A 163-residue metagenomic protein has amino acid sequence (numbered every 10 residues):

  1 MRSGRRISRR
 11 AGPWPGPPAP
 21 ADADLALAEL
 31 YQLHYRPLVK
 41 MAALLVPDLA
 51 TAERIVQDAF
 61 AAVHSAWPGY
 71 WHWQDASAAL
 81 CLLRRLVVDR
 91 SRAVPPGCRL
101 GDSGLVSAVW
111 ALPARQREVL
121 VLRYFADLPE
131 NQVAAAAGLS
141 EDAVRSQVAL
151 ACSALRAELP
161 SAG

Functional and structural regions predicted by a protein language model:
R2-A11, P17-K40, H64, R117: A short, charge-rich alpha-helical start-of-domain segment used by transcription regulators
W14-P18, G104-L112, E158: Short amphipathic alpha-helical boundary/capping segments
P17-E29, V39-D58, G69-Q74, E141: Short, charged helix-capping/linker segments at alpha-helix termini
Y35, A43, E53-A66, H72-V94 (+3 more regions): Σ70-family region 2.3-2.4 aromatic/basic alpha-helix that recognizes the −10 promoter and nucleates DNA melting
R99, V109-R117: Short helix-coil-helix linker/hinge
V119-R123: A short pre-motif secondary-structure segment
V133-A134: Short alpha-helical "recognition helix" segments of helix-turn-helix
A137-G163: DNA-recognition helix of helix-turn-helix
